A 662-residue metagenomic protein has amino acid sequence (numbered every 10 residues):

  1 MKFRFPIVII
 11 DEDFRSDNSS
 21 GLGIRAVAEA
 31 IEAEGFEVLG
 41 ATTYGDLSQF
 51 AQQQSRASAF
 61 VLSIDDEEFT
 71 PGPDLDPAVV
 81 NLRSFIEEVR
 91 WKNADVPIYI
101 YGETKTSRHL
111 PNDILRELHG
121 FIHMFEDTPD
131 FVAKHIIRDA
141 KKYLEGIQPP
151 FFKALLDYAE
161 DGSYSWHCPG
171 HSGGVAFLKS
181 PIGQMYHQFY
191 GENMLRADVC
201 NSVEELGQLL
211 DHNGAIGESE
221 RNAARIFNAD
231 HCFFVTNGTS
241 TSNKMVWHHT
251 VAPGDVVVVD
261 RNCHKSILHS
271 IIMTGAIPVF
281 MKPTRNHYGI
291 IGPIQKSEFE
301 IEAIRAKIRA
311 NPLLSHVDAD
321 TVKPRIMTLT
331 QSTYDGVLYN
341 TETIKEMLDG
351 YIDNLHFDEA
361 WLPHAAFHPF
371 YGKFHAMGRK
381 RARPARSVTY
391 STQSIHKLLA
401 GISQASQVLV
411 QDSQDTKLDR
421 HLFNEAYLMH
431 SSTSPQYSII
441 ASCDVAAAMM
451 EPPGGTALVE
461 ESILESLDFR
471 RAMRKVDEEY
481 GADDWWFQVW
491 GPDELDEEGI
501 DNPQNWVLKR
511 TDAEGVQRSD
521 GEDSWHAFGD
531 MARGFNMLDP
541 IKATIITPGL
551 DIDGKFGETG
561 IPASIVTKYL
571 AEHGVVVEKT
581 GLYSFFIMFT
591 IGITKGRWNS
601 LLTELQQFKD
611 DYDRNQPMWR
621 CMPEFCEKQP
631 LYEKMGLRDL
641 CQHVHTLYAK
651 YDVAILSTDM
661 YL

Functional and structural regions predicted by a protein language model:
F3-I31, G40, F60, I271: Conserved acidic segment of CheY-like receiver
F5, E29-E32, D46, A51-F60 (+7 more regions): Non-catalytic terminal extensions of PLP-dependent enzymes
D13-L22, I64-P77, T104-S107, T333-V337: Short acidic, S/G/P-rich loop/turn micro-motifs used as interaction or catalytic elements
D13-R15, I100-R108, D127-T128, A360-P369: Short beta-alpha junction loops
A26-E37, I226-F227, G275-I277: Short helix-loop-beta junction
A41-Y44, Q49-Q53, D74, E87 (+4 more regions): Conserved PLP-enzyme active-site core in the AAT-like
R56-A59, L118-H123, D130, D230 (+4 more regions): Conserved acidic residues
I182-V279: Long, structured ligand/cofactor-binding scaffold of large enzymes
